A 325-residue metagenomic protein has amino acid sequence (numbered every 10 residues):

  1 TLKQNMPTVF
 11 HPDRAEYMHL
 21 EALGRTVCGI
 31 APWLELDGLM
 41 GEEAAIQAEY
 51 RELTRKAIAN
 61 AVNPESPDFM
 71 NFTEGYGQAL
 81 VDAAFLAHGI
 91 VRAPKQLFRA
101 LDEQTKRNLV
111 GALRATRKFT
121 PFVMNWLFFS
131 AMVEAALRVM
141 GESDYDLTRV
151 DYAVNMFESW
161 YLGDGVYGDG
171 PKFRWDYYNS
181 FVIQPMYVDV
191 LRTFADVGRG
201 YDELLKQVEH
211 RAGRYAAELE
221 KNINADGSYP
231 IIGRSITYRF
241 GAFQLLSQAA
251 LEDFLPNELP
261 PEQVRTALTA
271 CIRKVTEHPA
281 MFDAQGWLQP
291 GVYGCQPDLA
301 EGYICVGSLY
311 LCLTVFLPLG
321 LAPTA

Functional and structural regions predicted by a protein language model:
T1-E21, C28, E52-A59: Low-complexity, Ser/Thr/Pro/Gly-enriched N-terminal "stalk/linker" regions
P7-T8, P67, Y167, G291-C295: Glycine/charged-rich beta-loop-alpha catalytic/anionic-binding loops adjacent to active sites
Y17, E42-E43: Long, charge-dense tracts
H19, I30-W33, Q47-A212, K221-S247: Aromatic-lined, polymer-binding surfaces characteristic of secreted/periplasmic polysaccharide-degrading enzymes
G24, C28, E35-D37: Beta-sandwich/jelly-roll carbohydrate-recognition scaffolds of carbohydrate-active enzymes
D37-E42, P94: Boundary/linker elements of alpha-helical solenoid repeat scaffolds
F173-A325: Long, repeat-rich segments with strong aromatic
